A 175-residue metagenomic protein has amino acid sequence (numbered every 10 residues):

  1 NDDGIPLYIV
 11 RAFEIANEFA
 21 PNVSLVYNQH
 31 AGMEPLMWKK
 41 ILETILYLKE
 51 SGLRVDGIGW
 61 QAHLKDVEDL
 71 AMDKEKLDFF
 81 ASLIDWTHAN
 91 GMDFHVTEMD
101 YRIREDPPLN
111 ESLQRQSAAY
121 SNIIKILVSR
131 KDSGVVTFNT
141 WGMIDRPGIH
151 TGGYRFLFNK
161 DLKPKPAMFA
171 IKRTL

Functional and structural regions predicted by a protein language model:
N1-E43, E68-S82, P107-R115, G148-P164: Active-site cleft segment of glycoside hydrolase catalytic domains centered on the general acid/base Glu
E14-P21, I45-R54, S82-G91, S129-D132: Acidic (Asp/Glu)-rich catalytic clusters
A16, I58, F138, I171: Conserved, mostly hydrophobic/aromatic
H30-M33, W60-K65, M99-R102, T140-M143: Active-site beta-loop-alpha junctions enriched in small/polar residues
L53, A62-K76, H88, W141: His-enriched metal-coordination microenvironments in redox/metal-binding proteins
T97-M99, Q114-K160, M168: Substrate-binding cleft of secreted/luminal carbohydrate-active enzymes
K163-L175: Histidine-centered active-site loop/cap adjacent to the catalytic His in serine esterases/O-acetyl transfer systems
